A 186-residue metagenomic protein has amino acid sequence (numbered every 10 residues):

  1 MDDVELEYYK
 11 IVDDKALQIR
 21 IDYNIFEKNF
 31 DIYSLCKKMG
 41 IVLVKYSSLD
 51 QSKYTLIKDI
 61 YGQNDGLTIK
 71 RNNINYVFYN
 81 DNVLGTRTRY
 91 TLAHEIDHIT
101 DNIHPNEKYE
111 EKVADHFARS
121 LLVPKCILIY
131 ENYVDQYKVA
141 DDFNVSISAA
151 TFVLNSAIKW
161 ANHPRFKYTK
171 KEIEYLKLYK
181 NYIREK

Functional and structural regions predicted by a protein language model:
M1-K186: Active-site hotspot residues in diverse enzymes, especially metal/ion-binding acidic/histidine motifs
